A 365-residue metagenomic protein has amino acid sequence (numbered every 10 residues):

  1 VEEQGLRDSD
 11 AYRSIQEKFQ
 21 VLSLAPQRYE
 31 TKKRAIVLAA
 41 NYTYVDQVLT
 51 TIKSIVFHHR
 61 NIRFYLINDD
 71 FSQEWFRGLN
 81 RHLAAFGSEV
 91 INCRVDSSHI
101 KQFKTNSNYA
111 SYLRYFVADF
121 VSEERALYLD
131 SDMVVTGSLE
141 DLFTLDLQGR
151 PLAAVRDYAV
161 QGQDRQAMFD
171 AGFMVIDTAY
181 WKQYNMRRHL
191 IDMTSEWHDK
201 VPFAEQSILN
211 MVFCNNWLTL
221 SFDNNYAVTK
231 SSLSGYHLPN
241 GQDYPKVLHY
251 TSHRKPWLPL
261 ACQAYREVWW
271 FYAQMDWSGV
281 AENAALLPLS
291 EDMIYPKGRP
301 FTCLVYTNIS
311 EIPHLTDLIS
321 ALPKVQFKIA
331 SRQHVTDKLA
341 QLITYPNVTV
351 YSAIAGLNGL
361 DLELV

Functional and structural regions predicted by a protein language model:
V1-R34, A40, T178-R299: A glycosyltransferase accessory/donor-loop signature
S54-I62, A321: Short, acidic, metal-binding catalytic loop of nucleotide-sugar glycosyltransferases
L66, P296-A340: Conserved catalytic-core segment of nucleotide-activated headgroup transferases in glycan assembly
W75-F76, N80-F120: Active-site-proximal specificity loops/subdomain of glycosyltransferases
A126: Short aromatic/hydrophobic "clamp" motif used to bind/position activated sugar donors
V135-D164: Conserved donor-nucleotide/metal-binding helix-loop-beta segment in metal-dependent transferases, i.e., the alpha-helix
P300, D337-I354: Nucleotide-activated donor-binding/catalytic signature segment of Leloir-type glycosyltransferases, i.e., the conserved
Q333, T349-L362: Conserved active-site histidine-acidic residue motif and adjacent donor-binding/catalytic loop of glycosyltransferases
